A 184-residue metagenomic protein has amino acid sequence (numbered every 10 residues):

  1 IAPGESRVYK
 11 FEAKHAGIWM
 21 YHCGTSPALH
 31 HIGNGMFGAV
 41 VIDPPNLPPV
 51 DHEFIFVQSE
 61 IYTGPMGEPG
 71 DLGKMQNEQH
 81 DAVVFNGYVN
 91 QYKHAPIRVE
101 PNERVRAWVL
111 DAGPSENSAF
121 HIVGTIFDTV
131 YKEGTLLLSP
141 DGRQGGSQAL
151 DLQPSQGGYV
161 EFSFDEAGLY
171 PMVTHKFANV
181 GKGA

Functional and structural regions predicted by a protein language model:
I1-A184: Copper-binding active sites and cupredoxin-like electron-transfer domains, recognizing His/Cys-rich ligand loops
